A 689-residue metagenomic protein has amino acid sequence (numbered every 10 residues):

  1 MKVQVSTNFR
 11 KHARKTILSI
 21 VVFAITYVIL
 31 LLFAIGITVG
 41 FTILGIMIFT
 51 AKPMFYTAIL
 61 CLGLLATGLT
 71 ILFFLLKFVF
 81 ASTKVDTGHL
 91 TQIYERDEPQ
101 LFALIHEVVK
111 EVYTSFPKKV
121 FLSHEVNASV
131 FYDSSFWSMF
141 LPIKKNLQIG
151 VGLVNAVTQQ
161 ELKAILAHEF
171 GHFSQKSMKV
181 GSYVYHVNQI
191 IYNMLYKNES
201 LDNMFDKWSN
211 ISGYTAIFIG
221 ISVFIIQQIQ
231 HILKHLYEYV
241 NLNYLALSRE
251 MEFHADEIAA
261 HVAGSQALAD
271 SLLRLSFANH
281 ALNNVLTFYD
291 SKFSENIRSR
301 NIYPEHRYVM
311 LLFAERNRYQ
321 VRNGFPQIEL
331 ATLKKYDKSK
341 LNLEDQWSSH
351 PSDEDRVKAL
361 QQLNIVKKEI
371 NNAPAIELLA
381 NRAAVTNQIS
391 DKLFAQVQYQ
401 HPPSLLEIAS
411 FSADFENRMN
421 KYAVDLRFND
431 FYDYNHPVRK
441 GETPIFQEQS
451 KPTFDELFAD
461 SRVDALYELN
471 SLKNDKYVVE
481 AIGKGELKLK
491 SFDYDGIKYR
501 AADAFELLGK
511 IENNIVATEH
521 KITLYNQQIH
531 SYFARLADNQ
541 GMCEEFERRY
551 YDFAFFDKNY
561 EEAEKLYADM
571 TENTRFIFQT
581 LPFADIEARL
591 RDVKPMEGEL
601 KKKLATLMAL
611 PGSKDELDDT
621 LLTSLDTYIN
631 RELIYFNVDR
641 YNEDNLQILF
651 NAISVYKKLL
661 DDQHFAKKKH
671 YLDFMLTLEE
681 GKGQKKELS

Functional and structural regions predicted by a protein language model:
M1, K11-R14, K52-P53, T87 (+8 more regions): Basic, amphipathic N-terminal segments
K2-R10, I211-Y237, N241-S248, Q266-S689: Cytosolic-facing loops and C-terminal tails of multi-pass membrane proteins
G36-T67, S212-I229: Hydrophobic alpha-helical transmembrane segments
F55-K84, V108: Transmembrane alpha-helices and immediately adjacent membrane-cytoplasm interface residues in multi-pass integral
V79-N188, S450: Peri-catalytic and regulatory segments of divalent metal-dependent proteins
G88-F102, A156, S177, G181-Y185 (+3 more regions): Active-site metal-coordination segments of metallo-dependent hydrolases
H106-K110, A167, I190-Y196, L247-L268 (+1 more regions): An active-site-proximal "capping" alpha-helix that borders the catalytic cofactor pocket
Q175-S209, D256, Q266-S276, A281: Post-HEXXH active-site segment of zinc metalloproteases
